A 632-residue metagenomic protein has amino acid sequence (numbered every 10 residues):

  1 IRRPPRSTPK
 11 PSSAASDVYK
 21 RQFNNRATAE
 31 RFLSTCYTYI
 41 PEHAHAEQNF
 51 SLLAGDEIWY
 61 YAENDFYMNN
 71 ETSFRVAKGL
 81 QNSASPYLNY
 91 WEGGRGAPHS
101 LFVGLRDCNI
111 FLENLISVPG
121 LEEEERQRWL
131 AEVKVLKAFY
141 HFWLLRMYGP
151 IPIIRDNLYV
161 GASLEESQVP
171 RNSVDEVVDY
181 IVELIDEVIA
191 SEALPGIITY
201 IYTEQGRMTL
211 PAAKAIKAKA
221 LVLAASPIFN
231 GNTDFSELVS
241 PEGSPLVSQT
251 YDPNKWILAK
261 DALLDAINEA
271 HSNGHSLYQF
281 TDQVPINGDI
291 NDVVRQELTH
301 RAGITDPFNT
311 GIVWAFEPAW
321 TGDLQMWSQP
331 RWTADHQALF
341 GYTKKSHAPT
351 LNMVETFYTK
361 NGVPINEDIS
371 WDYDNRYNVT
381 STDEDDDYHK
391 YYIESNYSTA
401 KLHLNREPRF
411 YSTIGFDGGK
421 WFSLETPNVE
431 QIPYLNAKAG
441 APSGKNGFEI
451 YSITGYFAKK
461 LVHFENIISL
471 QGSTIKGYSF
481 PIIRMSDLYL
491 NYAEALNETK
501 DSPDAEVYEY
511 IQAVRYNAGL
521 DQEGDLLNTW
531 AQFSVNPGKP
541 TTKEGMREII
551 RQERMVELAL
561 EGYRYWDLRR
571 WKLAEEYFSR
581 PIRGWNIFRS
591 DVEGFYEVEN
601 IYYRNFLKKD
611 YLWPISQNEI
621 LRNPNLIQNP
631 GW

Functional and structural regions predicted by a protein language model:
I1-K10, A14-A15: Positively charged, low-complexity/disordered segments
S12-E71, I151, L210-K214, K219-A441 (+1 more regions): An aromatic- and glycine-enriched ligand-binding surface/loop that stacks and positions planar moieties
E30, S34, T38-Q48, Y67-Y148 (+10 more regions): Conserved, well-structured interaction surfaces
L101-G104, Y180-V182, E204, K260 (+7 more regions): Long, intrinsically disordered, low-complexity segments
L145-N157, I228-T233, D501-V514: Short, well-structured active-site flanking segments
